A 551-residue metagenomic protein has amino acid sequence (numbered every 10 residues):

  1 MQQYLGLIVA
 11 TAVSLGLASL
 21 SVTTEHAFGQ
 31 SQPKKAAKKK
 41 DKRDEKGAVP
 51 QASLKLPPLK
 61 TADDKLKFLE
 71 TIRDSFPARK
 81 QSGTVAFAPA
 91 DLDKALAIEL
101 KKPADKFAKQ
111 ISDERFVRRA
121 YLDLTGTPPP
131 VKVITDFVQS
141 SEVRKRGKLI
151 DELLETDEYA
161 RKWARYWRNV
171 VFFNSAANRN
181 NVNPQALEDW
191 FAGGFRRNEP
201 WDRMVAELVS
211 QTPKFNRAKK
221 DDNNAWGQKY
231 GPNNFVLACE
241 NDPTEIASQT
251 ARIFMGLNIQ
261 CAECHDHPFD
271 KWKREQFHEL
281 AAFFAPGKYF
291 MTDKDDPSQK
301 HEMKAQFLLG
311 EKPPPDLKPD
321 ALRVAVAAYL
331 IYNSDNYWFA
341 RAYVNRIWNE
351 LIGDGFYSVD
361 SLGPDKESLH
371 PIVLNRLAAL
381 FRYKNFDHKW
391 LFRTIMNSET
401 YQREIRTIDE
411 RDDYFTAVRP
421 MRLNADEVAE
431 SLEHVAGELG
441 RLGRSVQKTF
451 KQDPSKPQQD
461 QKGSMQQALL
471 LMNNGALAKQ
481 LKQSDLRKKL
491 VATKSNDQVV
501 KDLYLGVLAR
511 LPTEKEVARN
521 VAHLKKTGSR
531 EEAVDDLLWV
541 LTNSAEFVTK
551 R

Functional and structural regions predicted by a protein language model:
M1-G6: Positively charged n-region of N-terminal signal peptides that target proteins for export
I8-S19: Bacterial N-terminal signal peptides
V22-F28: Sec/Tat signal peptide C-region and signal peptidase I cleavage site
F28-K94: N-terminal pre-domain segments of enzymes
F87-A120, P128-E158, F172-A436, Q458 (+3 more regions): Primarily short, surface-exposed interaction patches in extracytoplasmic proteins
R161: Metal- or metallocofactor-binding catalytic centers and their adjacent structured scaffolds across diverse enzyme
E433-N473: Long, His/Glu/Asp-enriched segments that create or flank divalent metal/ion-associated functional microenvironments
